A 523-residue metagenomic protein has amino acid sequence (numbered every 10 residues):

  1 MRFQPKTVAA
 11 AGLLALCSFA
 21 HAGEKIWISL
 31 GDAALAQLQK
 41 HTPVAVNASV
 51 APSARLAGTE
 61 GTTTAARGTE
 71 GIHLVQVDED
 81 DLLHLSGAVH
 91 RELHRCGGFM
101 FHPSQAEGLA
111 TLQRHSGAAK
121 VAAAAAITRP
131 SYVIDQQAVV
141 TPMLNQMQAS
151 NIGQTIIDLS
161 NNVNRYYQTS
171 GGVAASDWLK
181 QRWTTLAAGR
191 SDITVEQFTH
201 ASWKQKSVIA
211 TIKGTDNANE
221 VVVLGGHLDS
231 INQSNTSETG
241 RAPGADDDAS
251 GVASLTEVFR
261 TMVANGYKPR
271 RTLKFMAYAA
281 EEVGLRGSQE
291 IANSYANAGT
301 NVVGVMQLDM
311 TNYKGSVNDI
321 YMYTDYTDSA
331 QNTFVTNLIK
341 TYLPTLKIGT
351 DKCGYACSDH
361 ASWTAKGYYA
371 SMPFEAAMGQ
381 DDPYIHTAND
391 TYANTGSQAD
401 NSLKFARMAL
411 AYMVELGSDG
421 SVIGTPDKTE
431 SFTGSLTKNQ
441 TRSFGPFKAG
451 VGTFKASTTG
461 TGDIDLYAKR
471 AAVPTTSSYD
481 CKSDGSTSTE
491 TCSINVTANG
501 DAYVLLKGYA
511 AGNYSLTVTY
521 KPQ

Functional and structural regions predicted by a protein language model:
M1-H21: Gram-negative bacterial Sec-dependent N-terminal signal peptides
G61, Q154-K213: A non-catalytic alpha/beta surface segment that caps or lines the substrate-entry region of metallo-dependent hydrolase
Q113-T169: N-terminal hydrophobic or amphipathic helices/low-complexity stretches enriched in small/hydrophobic/Pro/Gly
A138-M147, S160-G171, E196-F198, T236-D248 (+5 more regions): Second-shell loop/turn segments in exported
K204-S207, E238-A330: Acidic/histidine-rich catalytic neighborhood of metal-dependent amide-processing enzymes
V317-G424: Active-site-adjacent substrate-binding region of metalloamidase/peptidase-like peptide-processing proteins
T425-S443, T459-A498, Y509, S515-Q523: Surface-exposed beta-strand/loop patches in noncatalytic accessory domains and peripheral targeting/linker segments
K448-K455, N499-G500: Extended extracellular/luminal ectodomain segments enriched in beta-structured repeat modules
